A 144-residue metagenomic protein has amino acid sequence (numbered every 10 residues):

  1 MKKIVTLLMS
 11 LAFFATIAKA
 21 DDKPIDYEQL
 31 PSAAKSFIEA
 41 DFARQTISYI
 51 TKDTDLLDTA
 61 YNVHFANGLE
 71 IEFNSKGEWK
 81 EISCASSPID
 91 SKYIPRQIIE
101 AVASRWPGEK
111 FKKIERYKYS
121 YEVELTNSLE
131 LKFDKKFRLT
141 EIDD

Functional and structural regions predicted by a protein language model:
M1-I25: Bacterial Sec-dependent N-terminal signal peptides
D21-D144: Interaction-mediating elements
